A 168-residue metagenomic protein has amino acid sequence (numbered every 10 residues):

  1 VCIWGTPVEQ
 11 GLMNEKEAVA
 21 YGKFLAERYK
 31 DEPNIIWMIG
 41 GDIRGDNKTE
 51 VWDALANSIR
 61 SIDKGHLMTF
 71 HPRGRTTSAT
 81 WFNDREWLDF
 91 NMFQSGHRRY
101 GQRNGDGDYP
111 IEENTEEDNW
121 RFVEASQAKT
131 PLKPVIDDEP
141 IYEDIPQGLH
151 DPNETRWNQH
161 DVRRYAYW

Functional and structural regions predicted by a protein language model:
V1-Q102, D106-E117: Active-site mouth of glycoside hydrolases
K64, R85-W168: Catalytic-core region of carbohydrate-active enzymes that cleave or remodel glycosidic bonds
